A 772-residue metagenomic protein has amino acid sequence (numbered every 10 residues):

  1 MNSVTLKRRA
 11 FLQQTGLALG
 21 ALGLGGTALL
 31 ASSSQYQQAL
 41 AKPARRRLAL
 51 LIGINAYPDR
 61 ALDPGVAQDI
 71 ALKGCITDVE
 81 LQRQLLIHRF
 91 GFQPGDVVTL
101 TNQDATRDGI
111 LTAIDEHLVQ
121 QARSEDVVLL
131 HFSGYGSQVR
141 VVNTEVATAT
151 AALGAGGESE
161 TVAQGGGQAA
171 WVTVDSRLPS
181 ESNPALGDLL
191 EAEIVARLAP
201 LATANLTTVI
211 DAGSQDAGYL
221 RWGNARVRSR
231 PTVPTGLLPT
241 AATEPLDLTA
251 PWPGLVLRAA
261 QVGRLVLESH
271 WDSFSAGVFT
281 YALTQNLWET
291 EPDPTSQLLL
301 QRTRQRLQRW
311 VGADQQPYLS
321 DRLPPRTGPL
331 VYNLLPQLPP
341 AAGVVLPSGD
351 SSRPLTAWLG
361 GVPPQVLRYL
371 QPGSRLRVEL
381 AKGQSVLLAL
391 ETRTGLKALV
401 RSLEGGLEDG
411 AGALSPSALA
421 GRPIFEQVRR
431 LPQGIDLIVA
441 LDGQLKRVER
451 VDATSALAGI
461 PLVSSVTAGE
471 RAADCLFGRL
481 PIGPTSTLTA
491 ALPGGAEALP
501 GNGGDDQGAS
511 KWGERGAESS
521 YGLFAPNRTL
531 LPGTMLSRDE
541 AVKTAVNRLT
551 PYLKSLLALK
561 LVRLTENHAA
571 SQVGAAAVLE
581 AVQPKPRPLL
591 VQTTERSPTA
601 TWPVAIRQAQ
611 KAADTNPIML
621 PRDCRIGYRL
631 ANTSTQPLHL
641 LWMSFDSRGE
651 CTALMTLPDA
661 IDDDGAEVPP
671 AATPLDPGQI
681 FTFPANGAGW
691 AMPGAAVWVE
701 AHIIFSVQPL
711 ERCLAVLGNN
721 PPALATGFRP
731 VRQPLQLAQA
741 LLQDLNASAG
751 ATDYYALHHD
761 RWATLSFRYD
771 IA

Functional and structural regions predicted by a protein language model:
N2, L30, A39, R46 (+2 more regions): Caspase-like (clan CD) cysteine peptidase catalytic core
N2-Q14, G26-Q38, A71, C75-V79 (+3 more regions): Functional beta-strand-loop-alpha-helix junction segments that form "active/interaction loops" within catalytic
T27-D69: C-terminal segment of N-terminal export signals and the immediately downstream linker at the start of the mature
Q35-K42, A49, L248, T290-T356 (+2 more regions): Caspase-like cysteine protease fold
G53, T101, S182-D314, F645-D646 (+1 more regions): Active-site-proximal C-terminal subdomain of hydrolase catalytic domains
D59-E80, H270-S273: Glycine- and acidic-residue-enriched helix-capping/strand-helix junction motifs
P372-P432: Beta-strand/loop-dominated core regions that host nucleotide or nucleotide-derived cofactor-binding catalytic loops
D442, R447-V451, P500, D505-G508 (+3 more regions): Secretory-pathway glycoprotein ectodomains that are cysteine- and/or Ser/Thr/Pro-rich
